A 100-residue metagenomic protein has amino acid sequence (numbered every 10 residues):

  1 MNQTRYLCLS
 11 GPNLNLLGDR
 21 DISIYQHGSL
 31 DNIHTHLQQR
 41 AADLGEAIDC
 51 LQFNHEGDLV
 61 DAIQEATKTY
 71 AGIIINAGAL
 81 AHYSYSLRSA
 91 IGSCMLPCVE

Functional and structural regions predicted by a protein language model:
N2-Y6: Extreme N-terminal starter segment of soluble prokaryotic enzymes
P12-L14, G78-A81: Short glycine-rich anion-binding loops that position phosphate/pyrophosphate groups of nucleotides and phosphorylated
L17-D31: Glycine- and acidic-residue-enriched helix-capping/strand-helix junction motifs
D19-R20, L80-L87: Glycine/threonine-rich flexible loop motifs
A47-G57: Short beta->alpha junction loops
D58-A62: Short acidic active-site motifs
A66-I73: Short acidic/histidine-rich motifs immediately flanking catalytic phosphotransfer sites in two-component signaling
S93-E100: Short, acidic/small-residue loops that bind anionic groups at enzyme active sites
